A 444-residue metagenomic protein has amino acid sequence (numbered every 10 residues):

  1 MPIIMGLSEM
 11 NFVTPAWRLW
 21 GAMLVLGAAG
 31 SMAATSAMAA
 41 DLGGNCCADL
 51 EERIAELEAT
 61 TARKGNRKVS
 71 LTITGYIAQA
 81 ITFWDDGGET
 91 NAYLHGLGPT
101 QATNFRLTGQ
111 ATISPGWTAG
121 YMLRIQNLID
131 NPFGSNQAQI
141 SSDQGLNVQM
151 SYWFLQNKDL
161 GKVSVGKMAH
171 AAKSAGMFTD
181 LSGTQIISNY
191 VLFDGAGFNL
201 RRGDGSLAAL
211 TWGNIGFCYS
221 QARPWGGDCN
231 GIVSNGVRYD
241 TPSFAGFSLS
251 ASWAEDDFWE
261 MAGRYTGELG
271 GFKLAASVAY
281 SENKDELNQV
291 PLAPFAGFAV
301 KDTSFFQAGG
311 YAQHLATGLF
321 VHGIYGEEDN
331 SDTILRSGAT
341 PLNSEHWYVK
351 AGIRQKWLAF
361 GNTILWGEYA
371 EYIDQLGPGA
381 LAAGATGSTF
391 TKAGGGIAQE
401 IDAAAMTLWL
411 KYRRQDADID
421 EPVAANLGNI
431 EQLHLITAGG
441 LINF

Functional and structural regions predicted by a protein language model:
M1-T61: Cleavable N-terminal export/targeting peptides
F12, A39-K173, I232-V233, V237-F244 (+5 more regions): Beta-barrel outer-membrane channel/assembly domains of diderm bacteria
T72-Y76, T118-G120, K162-S164, S248-S250 (+8 more regions): Residue-level detector of the transmembrane beta-barrel scaffold of outer-membrane proteins
A80-W84, Q126-D130, H170-A172, D256-F258 (+5 more regions): Structural signature of outer-membrane beta-barrel domains
G87, F133-S135, A175-T184, N288-V290 (+3 more regions): Outer-membrane beta-barrel and related beta-rich outer-membrane complex signature in Gram-negative bacteria
E89-Y93, P132-Q144, S164-S250, E255-F258: Surface-exposed coil loops of outer-membrane beta-barrel proteins
L97-T100, D143-L146, D228-G231, W253-E255 (+4 more regions): Short sequence motifs at beta-strands and strand-loop junctions characteristic of Gram-negative outer-membrane
A262-E400: Detector for outer-membrane/organellar transmembrane beta-barrel domains, recognizing the amphipathic beta-strand
